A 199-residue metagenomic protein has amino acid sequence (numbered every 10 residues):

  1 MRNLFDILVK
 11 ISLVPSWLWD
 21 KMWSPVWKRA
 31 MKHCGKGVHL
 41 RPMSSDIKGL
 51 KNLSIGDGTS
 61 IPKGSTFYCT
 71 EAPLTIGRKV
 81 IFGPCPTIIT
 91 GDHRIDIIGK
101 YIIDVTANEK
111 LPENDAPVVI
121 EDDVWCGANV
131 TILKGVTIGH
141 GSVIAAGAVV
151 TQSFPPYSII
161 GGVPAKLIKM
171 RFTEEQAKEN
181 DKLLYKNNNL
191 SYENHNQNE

Functional and structural regions predicted by a protein language model:
M1-G37, K79, G91-V105, E109-L111 (+3 more regions): Terminal amphipathic alpha-helical/low-complexity segments used for targeting or macromolecular assembly
M22, M43-I55, S60-K134, V163 (+1 more regions): Flexible, glycine/small-residue-enriched loop-and-beta-strand segment within the central core of proteins
H39-R41: Conserved short histidine dyad/triad with adjacent acidic residue
V136, A148, F154, V163: Short beta-to-alpha loop/turn elements within the nucleotide-binding domains of ABC transporters
G139-S142, P155-Y157: Conserved catalytic segment of ABC-fold P-loop ATPases
Q152-Y157, N187-N188: Short arginine-rich
I160: Conserved active-site beta-strand element of glycosyltransferases/polysaccharide synthases
